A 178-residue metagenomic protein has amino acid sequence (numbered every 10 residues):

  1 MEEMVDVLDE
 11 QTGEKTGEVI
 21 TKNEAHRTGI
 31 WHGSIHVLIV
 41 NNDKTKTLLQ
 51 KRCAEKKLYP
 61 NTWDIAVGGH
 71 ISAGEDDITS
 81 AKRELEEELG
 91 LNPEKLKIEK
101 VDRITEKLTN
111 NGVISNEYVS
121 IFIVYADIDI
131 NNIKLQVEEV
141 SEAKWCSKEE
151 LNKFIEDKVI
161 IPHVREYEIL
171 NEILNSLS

Functional and structural regions predicted by a protein language model:
M1-K44: Acidic, metal-coordinating catalytic segment for phosphate/diphosphate chemistry, firing primarily on the Nudix
V5, G29, K46-T47, N132 (+1 more regions): A residue-level structural signature of the nucleotidyltransferase/glycosyltransferase Rossmann-like core
Q11, V19, K51, D102-I104: Short hydrophobic alpha-helix segments
N23, N61-W63, V67, A73 (+2 more regions): Nudix hydrolase/Nudix homology domain
E24-I35, T45-R83, E87: Conserved Nudix-box catalytic region and its N-terminal flanking loop in Nudix hydrolases and closely related
N92-D102: A short coil-to-beta-strand element that immediately follows conserved catalytic motifs
